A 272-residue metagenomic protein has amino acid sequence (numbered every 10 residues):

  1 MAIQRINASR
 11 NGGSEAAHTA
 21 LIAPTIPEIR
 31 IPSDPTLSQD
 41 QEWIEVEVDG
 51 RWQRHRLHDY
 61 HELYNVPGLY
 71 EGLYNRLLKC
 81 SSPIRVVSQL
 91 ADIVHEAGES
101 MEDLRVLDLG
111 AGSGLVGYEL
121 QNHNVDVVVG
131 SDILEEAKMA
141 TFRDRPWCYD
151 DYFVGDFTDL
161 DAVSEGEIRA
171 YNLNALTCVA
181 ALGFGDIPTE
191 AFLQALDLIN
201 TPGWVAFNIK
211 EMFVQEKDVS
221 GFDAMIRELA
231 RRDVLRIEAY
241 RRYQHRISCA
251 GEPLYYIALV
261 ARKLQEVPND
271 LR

Functional and structural regions predicted by a protein language model:
A2-R56: N-terminal auxiliary segments of SAM/dcSAM-dependent transferases
C80-E102: Conserved alpha-helix/loop element of class I SAM-dependent methyltransferases that forms part of the SAM/SAH-binding
L107, S113-S164: Class I SAM-dependent methyltransferase SAM/SAH-binding core
V163-L176: A short acidic, Gly/Pro-enriched loop at the edge of an enzyme's catalytic core that lines a small-molecule cofactor
L173-P188: A short SAM/SAH-binding and catalytic strip from SAM-dependent methyltransferases
E190-T201: A short glycine-rich, Lys/Arg-flanked "PGG" loop and its adjoining helix->strand segment in the class I
P202-E211: Conserved beta-strand signature within the Rossmann-like core of class I S-adenosyl-L-methionine
R231-R272: Class I S-adenosyl-L-methionine
